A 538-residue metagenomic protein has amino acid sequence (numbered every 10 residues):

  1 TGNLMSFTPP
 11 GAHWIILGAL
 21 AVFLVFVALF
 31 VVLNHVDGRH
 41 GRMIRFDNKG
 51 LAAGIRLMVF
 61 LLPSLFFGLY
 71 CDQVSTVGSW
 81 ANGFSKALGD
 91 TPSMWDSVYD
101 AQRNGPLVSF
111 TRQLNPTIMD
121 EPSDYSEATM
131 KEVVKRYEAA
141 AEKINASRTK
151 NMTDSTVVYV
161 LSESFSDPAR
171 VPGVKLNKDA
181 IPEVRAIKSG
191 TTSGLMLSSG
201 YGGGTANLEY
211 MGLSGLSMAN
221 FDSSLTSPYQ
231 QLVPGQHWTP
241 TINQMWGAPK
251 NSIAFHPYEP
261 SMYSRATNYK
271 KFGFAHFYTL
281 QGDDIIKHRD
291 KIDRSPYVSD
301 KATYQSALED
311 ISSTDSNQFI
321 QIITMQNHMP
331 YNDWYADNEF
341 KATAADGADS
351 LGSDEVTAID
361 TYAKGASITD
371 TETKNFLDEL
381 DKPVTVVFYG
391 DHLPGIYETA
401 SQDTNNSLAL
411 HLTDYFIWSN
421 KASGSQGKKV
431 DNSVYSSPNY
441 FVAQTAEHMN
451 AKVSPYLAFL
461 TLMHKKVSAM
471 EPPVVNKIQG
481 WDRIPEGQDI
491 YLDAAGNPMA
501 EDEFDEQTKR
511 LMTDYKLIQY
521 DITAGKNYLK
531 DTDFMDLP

Functional and structural regions predicted by a protein language model:
T1-D154, K175-L195, L232-Q236, P240 (+2 more regions): N-terminal secretory/membrane-targeting segments
E142-K150, S162, D167-P538: Solvent-exposed soluble domains appended to multi-pass membrane proteins
S155-S162: Short, hydrophobic/glycine-enriched beta-strand segments
